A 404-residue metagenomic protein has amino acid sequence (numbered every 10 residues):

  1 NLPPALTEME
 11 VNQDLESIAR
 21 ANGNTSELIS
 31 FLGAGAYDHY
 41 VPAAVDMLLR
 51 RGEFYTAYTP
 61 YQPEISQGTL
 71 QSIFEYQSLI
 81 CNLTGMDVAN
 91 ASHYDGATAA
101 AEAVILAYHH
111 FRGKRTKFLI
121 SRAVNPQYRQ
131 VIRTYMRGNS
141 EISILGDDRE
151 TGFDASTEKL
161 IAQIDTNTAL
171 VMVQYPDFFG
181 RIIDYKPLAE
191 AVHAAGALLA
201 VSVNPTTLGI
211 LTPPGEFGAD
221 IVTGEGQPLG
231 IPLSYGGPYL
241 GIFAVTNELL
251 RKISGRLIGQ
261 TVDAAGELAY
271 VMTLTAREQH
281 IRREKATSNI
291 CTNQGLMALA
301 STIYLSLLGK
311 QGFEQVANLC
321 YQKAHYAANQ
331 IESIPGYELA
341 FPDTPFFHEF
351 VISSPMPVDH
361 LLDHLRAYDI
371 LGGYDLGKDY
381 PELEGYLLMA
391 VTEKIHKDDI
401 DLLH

Functional and structural regions predicted by a protein language model:
N1-E75, C81, I281: N-terminal entrance/gating region of PLP-dependent enzymes' catalytic architecture
L2-A5, P63-S66, H93, F118-R122 (+13 more regions): Hydrophobic alpha-helical scaffolding
G23-E27, F111-R112, I221-G224, A276-R283 (+3 more regions): Short acidic (Asp/Glu) and glycine-rich catalytic loops that position anionic groups and cofactors
R51-P63, C81-M86, G113-T116, R137-L145 (+4 more regions): Gly-rich Lys/Arg/Thr-decorated short loops/hinges at beta-loop-alpha junctions or inter-strand turns that position
T59-T98, I105-K117: Conserved small-residue-rich beta-alpha loop and adjacent elements that most often cradle the phosphate/pyrophosphate
T98-A269, G336, I352-P355, D359-L365 (+3 more regions): Conserved PLP-enzyme active-site core in the AAT-like
L229-P335, L339-D343: Active-site C-terminal subdomain of aminotransferase-like
Q311-L402: Conserved C-terminal alpha-helix-loop-beta "cap" of PLP-dependent enzymes that closes/shapes the active-site mouth
